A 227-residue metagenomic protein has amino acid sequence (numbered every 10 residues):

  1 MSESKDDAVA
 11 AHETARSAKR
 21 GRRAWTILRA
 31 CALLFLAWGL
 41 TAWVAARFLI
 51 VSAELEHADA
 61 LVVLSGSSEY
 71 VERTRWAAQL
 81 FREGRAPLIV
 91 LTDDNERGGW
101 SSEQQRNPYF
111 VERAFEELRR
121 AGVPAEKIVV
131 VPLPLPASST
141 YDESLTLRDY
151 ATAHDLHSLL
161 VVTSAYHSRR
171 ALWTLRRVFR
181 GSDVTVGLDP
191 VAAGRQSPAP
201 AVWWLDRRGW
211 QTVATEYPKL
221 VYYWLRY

Functional and structural regions predicted by a protein language model:
M1-H12: N-terminal intrinsically disordered, acidic low-complexity segments at the extreme N-terminus
S4, S52-A53, V213: Surface-exposed loop/turn and secondary-structure junction residues enriched for glycine/proline
H12-S52: N-terminal type II signal-anchor transmembrane helix that functions as the membrane-insertion/stop-transfer segment
T41-V44, A77-A78, V221-L225: Structural signature of transmembrane alpha-helix termini at the membrane-water interface
V44-W204: A structural signal for short, hydrophobic/glycine-enriched beta-strand patches
D206-Y227: A transmembrane-helix-recognition feature enriched in membrane-embedded lipid enzymes and envelope glyco-/phospholipid
